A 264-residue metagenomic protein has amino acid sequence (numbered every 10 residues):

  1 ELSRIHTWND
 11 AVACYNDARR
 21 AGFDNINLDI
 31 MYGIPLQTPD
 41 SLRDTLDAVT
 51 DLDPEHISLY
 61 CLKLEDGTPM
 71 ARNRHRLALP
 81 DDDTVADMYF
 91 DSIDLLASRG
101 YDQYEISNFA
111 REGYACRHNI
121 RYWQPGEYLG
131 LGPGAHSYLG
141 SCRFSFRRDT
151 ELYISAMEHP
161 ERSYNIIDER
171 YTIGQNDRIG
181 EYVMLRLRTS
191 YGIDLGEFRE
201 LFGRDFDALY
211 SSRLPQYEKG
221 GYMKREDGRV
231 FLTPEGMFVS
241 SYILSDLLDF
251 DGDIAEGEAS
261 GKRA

Functional and structural regions predicted by a protein language model:
E1-R204, Y242, G252, E256-A264: C-terminal scaffold of the Radical SAM
G203-E218: Short amphipathic alpha-helical interaction segments
E218-G228: A short, conserved structural fragment
D227-L244: Accessory beta->alpha helical hairpin/"wing" motif in late/C-terminal subdomains of nucleic-acid enzymes
